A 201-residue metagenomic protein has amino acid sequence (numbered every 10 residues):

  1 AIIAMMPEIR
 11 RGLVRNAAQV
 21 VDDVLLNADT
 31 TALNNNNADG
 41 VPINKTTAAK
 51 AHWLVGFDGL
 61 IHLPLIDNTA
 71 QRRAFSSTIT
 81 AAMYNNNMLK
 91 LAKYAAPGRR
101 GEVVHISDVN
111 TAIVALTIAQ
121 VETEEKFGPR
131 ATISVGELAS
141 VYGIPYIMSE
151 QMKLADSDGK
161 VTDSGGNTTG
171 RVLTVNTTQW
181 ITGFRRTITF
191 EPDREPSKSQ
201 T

Functional and structural regions predicted by a protein language model:
A1-K90: Alpha-helical scaffold segments that mediate packing/assembly in large oligomeric complexes
L60-T201: Long, low-charge, small-residue-enriched segments that form tightly packed helices used for assembly/packing
